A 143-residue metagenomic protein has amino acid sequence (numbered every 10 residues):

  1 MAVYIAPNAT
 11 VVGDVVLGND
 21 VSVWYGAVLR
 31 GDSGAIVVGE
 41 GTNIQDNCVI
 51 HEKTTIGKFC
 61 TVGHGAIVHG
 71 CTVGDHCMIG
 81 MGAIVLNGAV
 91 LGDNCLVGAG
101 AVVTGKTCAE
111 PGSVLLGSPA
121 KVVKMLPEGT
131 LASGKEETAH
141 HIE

Functional and structural regions predicted by a protein language model:
M1-V28, D32, G41: Extended, small-residue-rich solenoid/repeat segments and analogous flexible loops that form exposed scaffolds
Y4, D32-A35, E40, D46-N47 (+1 more regions): Glycine-rich hexapeptide-repeat left-handed beta-helix
A9-V11, F59-G65: Short N-terminal helix-initiation segments at or just after the protein's N-terminus
G26, G57-C60, G74-C77: Short, conserved structural micro-motifs that define repeat-unit consensus positions and nucleotide-binding loops
V49-T54: Membrane-helix exit/interface motif
T55-I56, K106: Short secondary-structure transition/capping segments
